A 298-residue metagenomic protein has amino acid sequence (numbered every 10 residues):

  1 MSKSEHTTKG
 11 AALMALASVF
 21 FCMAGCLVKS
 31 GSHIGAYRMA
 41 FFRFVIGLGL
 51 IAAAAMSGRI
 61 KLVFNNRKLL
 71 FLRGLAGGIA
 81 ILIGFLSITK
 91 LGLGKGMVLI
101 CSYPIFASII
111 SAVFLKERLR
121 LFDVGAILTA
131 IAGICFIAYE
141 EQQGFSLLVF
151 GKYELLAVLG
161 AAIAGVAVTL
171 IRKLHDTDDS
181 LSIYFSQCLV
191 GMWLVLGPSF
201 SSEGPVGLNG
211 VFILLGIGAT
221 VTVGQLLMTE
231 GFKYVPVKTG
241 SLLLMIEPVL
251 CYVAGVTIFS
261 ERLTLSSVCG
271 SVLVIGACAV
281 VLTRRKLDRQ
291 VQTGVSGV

Functional and structural regions predicted by a protein language model:
M1-R38, S146-K173, T293-V298: Glycine-/small-residue-enriched transmembrane alpha-helix faces in small-molecule transporters and effluxers
S2-S4, G47-N66, I134-S146, G191-G210 (+2 more regions): Membrane-interface helix-cap regions at the ends of transmembrane helices in multi-pass membrane proteins
T8-A17, R59-F85, G151-G160, S199 (+1 more regions): Loop-to-transmembrane-helix transition segments
K9-G10, H33-I79, T129, I163-A167 (+1 more regions): Transmembrane alpha-helices of multi-pass small-molecule transport proteins
A17-I34, L82-L93, L99, A167-D178 (+1 more regions): Juxtamembrane C-cap of transmembrane helices in multi-pass membrane transport proteins
A55-G58, G84, Y103-L128, V249-V268: C-terminal transmembrane-helix exit sites in multi-pass transporters
G96-S102, L174-V190, Q225-T257: Helix-helix packing/entry segments at the starts of transmembrane helices
F122-E141, S266-R285: Hydrophobic transmembrane alpha-helices of multi-pass small-molecule transport proteins
